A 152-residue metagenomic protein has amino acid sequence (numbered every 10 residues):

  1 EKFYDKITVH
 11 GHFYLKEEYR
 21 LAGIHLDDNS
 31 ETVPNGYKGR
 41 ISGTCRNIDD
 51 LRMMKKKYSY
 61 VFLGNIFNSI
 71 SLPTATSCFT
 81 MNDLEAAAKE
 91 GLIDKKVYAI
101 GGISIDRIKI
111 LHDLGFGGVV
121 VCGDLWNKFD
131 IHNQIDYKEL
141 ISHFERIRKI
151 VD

Functional and structural regions predicted by a protein language model:
E1-Y37: N-terminal active-site wall of soluble small-molecule enzyme domains
K2, P34-N35, I41, M53-Y58 (+1 more regions): CE4/NodB-like, metal-dependent polysaccharide N-deacetylase domain that modifies extracellular/periplasmic N-acetylated
I7-A22, R46-Y60, A88-I93, V97-Y98 (+3 more regions): Catalytic cores of alpha/beta
G11, D27-D28, C45-N47, N65: Fold-independent oxyanion-binding glycine-rich loops and adjacent beta-strand/coil segments at enzyme active sites
I24-N35, Y60-A75, I108-I150: Glycine-rich phosphate-binding active-site loops on the catalytic face of alpha/beta enzymes
Y37-K38, S71, D94-K95: Short, contiguous strand/loop micro-motifs
S42, S71-A75, A99: Conserved short-loop catalytic and cofactor-binding motifs
A75-E85: Charged helix-capping and loop-helix junction motifs
